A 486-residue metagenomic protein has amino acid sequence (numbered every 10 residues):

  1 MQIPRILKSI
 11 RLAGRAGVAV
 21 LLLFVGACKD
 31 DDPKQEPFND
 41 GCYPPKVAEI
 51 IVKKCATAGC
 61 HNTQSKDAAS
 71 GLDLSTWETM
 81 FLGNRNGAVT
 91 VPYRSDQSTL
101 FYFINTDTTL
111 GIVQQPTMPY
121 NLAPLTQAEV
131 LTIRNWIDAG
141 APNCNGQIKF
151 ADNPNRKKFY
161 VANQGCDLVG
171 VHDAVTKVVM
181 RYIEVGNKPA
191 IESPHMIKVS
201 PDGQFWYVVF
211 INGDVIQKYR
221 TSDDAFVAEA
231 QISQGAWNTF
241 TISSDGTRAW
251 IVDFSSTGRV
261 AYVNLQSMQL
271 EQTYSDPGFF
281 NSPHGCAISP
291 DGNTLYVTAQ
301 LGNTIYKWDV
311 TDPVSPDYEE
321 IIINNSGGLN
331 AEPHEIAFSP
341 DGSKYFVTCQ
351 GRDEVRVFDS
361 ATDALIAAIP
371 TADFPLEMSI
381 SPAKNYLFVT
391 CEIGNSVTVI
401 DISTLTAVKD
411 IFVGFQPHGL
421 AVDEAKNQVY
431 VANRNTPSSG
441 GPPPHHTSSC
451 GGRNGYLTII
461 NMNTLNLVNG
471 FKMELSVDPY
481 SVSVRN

Functional and structural regions predicted by a protein language model:
M1-P4, K8, A88, Y219 (+1 more regions): A detector of low-complexity, intrinsically disordered, Ser/Thr/Gly/Pro/Ala-rich segments
M1-Y43, K66: Bacterial Sec-dependent N-terminal signal peptides
R11-L12, K29, G111, P283 (+2 more regions): Hydrophobic alpha-helical segments, principally membrane-spanning helices and signal/leader peptides
A19-L21, G26, L131, T311 (+1 more regions): N-terminal non-cleavable signal-anchor helices
L23, M80, F103, D107 (+2 more regions): Generic N-terminal helix/loop capping motif
C28-K157: Aromatic- and Gly/Pro-enriched helix-to-coil junctions and flexible linker segments
P119-N121, A141-N486: Predominantly soluble domains enriched in secretory-pathway, periplasmic, or organellar proteins
